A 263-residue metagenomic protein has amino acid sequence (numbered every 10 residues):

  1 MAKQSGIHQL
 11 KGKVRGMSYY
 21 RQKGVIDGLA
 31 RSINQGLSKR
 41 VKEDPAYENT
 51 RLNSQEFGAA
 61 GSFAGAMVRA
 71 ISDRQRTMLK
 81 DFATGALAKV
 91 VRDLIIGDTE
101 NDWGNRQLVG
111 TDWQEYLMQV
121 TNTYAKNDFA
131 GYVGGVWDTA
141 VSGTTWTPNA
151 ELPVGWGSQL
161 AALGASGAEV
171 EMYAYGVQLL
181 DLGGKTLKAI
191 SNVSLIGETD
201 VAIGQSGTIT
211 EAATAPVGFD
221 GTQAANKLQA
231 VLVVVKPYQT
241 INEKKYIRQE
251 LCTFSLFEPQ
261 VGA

Functional and structural regions predicted by a protein language model:
M1-A130: Long, polar/Ser/Thr-enriched low-complexity segments that form simple helices or flexible linkers at protein ends
K89-P259: Charged linear interaction tracts used for macromolecular binding and regulation
G262-A263: Low-complexity, Pro/Ser/Thr- and charge-rich linker/hinge segments at domain boundaries
